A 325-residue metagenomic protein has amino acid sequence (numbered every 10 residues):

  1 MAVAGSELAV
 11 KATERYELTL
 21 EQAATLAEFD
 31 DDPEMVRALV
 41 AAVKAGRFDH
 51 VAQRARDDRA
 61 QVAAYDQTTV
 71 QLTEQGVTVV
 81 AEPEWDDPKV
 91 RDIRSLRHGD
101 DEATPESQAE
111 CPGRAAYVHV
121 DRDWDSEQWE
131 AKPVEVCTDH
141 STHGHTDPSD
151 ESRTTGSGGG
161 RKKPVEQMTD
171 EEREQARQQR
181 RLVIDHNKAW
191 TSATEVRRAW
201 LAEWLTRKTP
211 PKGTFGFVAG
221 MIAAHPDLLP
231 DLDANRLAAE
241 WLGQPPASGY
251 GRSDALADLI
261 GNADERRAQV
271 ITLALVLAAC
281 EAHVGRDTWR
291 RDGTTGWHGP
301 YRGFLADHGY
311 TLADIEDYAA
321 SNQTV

Functional and structural regions predicted by a protein language model:
M1-A4: Short, Lys/Arg-enriched phosphate-binding patches
L8-V325: Accessory, typically intrinsically disordered or conformationally flexible segments
